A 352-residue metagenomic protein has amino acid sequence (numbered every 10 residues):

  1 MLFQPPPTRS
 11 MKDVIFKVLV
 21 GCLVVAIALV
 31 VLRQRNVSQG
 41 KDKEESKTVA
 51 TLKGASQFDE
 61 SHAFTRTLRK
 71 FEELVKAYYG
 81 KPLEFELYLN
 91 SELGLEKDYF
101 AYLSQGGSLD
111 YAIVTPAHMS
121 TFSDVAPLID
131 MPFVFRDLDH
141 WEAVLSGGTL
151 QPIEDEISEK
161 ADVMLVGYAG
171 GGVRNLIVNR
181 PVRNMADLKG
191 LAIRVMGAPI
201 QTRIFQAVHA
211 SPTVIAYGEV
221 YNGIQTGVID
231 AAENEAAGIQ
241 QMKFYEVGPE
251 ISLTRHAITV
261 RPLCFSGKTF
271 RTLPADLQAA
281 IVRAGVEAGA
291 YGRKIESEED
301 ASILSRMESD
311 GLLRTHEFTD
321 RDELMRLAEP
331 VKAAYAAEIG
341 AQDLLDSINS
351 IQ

Functional and structural regions predicted by a protein language model:
F3, S10-H140, T149, S158-Q352: N-terminal secretory/targeting leader peptides
D155: Short, flexible, basic/aromatic active-site loop/helix in glycosyltransferases
